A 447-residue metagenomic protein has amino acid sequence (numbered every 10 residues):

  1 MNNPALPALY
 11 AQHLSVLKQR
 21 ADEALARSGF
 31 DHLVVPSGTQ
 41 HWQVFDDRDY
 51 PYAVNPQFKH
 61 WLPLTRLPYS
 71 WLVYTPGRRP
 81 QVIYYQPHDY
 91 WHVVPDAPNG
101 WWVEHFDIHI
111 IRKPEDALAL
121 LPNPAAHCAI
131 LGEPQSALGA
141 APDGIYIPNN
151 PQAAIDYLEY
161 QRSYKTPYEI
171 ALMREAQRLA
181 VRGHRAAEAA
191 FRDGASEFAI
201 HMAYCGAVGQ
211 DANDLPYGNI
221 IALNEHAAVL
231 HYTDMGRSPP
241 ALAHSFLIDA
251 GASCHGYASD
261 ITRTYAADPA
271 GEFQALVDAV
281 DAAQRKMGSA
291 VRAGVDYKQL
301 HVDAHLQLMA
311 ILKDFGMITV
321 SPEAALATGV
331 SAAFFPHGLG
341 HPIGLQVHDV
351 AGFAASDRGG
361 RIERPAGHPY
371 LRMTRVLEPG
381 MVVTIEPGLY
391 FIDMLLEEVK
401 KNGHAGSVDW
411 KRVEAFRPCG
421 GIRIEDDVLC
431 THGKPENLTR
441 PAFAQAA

Functional and structural regions predicted by a protein language model:
M1-A447: Active-site neighborhoods and metal-handling regions in enzymes and metal-associated proteins
